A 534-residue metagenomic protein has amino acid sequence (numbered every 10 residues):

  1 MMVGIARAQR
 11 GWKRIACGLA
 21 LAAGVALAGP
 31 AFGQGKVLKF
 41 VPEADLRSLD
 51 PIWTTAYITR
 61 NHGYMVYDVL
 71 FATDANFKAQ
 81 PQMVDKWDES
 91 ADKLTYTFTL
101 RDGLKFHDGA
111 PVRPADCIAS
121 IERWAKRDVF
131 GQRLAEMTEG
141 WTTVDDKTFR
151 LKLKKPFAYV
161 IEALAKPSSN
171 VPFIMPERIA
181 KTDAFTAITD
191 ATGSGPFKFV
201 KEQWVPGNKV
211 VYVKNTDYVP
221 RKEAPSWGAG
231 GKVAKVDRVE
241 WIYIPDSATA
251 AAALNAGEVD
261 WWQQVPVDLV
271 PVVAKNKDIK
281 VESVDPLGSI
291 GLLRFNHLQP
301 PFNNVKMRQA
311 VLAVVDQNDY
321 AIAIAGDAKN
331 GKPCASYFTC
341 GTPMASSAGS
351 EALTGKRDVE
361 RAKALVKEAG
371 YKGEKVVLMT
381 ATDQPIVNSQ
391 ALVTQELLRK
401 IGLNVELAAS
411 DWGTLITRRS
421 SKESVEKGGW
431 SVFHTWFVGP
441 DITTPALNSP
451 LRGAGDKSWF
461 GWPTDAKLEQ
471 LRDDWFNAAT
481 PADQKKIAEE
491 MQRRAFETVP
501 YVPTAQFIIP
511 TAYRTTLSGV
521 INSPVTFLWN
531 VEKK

Functional and structural regions predicted by a protein language model:
V41-A91, E122, T192, P503: N-terminal lobe/hinge region of extracytoplasmic solute-binding protein
T99, R133-V205: Surface-exposed binding/hinge segments that line and control ligand-binding clefts or catalytic entry sites
F197, G331-E368, T382-S389: Structural transition elements
W204, T511-K534: Long beta-strand-rich cores associated with HINT superfamily self-processing modules
P206, D246-S247, V265, G331 (+3 more regions): Ligand/substrate-recognition segments at binding pockets and active sites
P220-V272, N404: Ligand-site clamp/hinge motif
L298, F302-T342, S389-Q390, A495-P503: Periplasmic-binding protein-like
G355, N404-T417, P445-T515: Extracytoplasmic/peripheral linker and loop segments enriched in polar/acidic and small residues with frequent Thr/Pro
